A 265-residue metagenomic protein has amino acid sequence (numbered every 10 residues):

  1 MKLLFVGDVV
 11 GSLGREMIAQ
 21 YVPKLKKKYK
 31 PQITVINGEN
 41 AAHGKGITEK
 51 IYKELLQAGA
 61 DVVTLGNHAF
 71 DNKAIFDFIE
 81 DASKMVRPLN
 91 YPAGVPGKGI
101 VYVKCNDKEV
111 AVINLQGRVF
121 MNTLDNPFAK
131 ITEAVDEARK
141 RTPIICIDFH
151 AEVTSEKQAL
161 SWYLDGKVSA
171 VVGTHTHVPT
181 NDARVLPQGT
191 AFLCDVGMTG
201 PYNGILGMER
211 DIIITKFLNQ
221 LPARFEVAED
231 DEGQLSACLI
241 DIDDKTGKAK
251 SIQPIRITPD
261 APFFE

Functional and structural regions predicted by a protein language model:
M1-E265: Acidic, metal/ion-coordinating pockets
